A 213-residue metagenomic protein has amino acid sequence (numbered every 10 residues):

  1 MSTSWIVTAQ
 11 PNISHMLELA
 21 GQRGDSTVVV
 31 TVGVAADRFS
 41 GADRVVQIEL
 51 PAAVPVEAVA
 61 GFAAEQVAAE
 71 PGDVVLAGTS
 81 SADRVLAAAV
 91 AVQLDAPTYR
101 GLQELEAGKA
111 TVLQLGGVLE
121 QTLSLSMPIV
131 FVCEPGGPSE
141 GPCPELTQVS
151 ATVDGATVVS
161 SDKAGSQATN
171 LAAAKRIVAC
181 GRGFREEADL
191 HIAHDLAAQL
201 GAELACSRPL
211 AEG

Functional and structural regions predicted by a protein language model:
M1-G213: N-terminal glycine-rich FAD/FM-binding segment characteristic of electron-transfer flavoproteins
